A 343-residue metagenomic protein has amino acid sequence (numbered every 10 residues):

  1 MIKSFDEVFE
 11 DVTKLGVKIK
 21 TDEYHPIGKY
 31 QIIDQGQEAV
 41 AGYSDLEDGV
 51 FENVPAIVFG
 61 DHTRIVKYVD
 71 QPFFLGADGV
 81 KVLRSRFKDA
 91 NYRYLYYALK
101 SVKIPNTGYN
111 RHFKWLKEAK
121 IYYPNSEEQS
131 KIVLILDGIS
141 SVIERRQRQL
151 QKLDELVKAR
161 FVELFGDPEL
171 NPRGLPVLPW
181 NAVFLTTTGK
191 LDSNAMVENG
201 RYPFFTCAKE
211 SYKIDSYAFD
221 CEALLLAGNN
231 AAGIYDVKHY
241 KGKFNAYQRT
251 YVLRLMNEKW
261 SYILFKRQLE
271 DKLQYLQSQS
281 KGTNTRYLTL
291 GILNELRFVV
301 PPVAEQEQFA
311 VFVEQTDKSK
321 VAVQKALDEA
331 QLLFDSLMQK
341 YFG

Functional and structural regions predicted by a protein language model:
M1-V17, E23-E38, Y122-D137, S141 (+5 more regions): Non-catalytic DNA-recognition/assembly elements of restriction-modification systems
K3-I121, L178-F298: DNA target-recognition domains and sequence-specific DNA-contacting regions of bacterial/archaeal
